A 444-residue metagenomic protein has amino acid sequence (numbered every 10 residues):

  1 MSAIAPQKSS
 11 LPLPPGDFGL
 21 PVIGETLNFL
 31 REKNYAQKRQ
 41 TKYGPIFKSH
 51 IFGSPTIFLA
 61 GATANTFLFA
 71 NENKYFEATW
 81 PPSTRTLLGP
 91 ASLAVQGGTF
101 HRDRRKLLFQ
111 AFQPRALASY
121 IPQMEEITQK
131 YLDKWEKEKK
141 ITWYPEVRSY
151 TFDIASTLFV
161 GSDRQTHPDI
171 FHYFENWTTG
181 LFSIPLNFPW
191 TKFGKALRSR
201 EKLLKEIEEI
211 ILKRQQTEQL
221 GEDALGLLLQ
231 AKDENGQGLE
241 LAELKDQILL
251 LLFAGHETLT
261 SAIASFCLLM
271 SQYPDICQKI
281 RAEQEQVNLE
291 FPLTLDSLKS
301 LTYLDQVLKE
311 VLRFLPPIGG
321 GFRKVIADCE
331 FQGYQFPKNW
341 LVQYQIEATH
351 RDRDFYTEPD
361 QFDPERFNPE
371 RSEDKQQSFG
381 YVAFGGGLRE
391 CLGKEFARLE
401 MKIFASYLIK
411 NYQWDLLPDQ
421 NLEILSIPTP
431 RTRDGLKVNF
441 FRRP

Functional and structural regions predicted by a protein language model:
M1-P55, T63, W80-T84, E209 (+3 more regions): N-terminal targeting/anchor module and adjacent flexible "hinge" preceding the catalytic domain
S2-L11, V22, K33, A70 (+5 more regions): Cytochrome P450 heme-thiolate monooxygenase catalytic core
P14, T128, H172-W177, E285-E290 (+3 more regions): Cytochrome P450 proximal C-terminal region
I23-G44, K205, E209, F291-Q332 (+1 more regions): Conserved cytochrome P450 K-helix E-x-x-R motif and the immediately C-terminal K′/meander segment
D103, P292-D296, A327, Q332 (+4 more regions): Cytochrome P450 heme-thiolate "Cys pocket" and heme-binding signature region
T258-E283, E395-K410: Cytochrome P450 catalytic-core helices
Y344-S372: Conserved cytochrome P450 K-helix/beta-meander segment immediately N-terminal to the heme-binding cysteine loop
